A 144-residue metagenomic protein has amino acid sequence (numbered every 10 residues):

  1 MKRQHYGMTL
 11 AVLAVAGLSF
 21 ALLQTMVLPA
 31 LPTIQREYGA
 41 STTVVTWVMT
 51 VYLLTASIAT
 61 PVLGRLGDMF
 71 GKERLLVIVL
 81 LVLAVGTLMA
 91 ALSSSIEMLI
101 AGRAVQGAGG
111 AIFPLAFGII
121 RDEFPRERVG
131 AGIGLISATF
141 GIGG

Functional and structural regions predicted by a protein language model:
M8-M49, L53-L63, M98, F113: Extracytoplasmic
T9, K72, R128-G130: Cytoplasm-facing, short amphipathic helices at loop-to-helix transitions on the intracellular side of 12-TM secondary
L18, W47-L54, L81, A104 (+1 more regions): Transmembrane alpha-helical cores of Major Facilitator Superfamily
E37-Y38, T43, D68-M69, A91-S94 (+1 more regions): Membrane-helix boundary and inter-helical linker elements of multi-pass secondary transporters
I58-I96: Conserved MFS/SLC helix-loop-helix module at the cytosolic interface between two early adjacent transmembrane helices
E97-R103: Short hydrophobic/alpha-helical segments at membrane-entry points of transmembrane helices in Major Facilitator
V105-A138: Cytoplasmic helix-loop-helix junction between adjacent transmembrane helices in 12-TM secondary transporters
